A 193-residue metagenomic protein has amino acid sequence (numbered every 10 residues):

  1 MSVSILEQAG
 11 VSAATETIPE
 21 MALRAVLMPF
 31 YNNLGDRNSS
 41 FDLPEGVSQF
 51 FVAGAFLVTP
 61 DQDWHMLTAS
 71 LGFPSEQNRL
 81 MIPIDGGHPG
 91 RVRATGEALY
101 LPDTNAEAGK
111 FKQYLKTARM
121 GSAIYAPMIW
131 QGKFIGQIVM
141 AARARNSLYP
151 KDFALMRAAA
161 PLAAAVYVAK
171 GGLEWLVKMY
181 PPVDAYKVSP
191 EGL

Functional and structural regions predicted by a protein language model:
E7-L67, K170, G192-L193: Helix-loop-beta substructure at the N-terminus of cytosolic sensory domains that couple signal/ligand detection
G46-S48, Y114-M120: Short loop/turn motifs at secondary-structure junctions and domain boundaries
F50-V52, G87, A123: Short coil/loop residues immediately preceding or within conserved phosphate-binding loops of NTP-utilizing enzyme
V58-Q113, E174: Regulatory sensory and allosteric helical modules in signal-transduction proteins and certain transcription factors
N78, A141-A158, V166-W175: Regulatory loop-to-helix N-cap segments in sensory/regulatory domains that couple ligand/signal detection
S122-I129: A short, aliphatic-rich beta-strand micro-motif
G132-A142: Sensory beta-strand/linker motifs that couple input domains to effectors
A169-L193: Signal-transducing coiled-coil/dimerization helices and immediately adjacent hinge/linker segments that couple sensory
